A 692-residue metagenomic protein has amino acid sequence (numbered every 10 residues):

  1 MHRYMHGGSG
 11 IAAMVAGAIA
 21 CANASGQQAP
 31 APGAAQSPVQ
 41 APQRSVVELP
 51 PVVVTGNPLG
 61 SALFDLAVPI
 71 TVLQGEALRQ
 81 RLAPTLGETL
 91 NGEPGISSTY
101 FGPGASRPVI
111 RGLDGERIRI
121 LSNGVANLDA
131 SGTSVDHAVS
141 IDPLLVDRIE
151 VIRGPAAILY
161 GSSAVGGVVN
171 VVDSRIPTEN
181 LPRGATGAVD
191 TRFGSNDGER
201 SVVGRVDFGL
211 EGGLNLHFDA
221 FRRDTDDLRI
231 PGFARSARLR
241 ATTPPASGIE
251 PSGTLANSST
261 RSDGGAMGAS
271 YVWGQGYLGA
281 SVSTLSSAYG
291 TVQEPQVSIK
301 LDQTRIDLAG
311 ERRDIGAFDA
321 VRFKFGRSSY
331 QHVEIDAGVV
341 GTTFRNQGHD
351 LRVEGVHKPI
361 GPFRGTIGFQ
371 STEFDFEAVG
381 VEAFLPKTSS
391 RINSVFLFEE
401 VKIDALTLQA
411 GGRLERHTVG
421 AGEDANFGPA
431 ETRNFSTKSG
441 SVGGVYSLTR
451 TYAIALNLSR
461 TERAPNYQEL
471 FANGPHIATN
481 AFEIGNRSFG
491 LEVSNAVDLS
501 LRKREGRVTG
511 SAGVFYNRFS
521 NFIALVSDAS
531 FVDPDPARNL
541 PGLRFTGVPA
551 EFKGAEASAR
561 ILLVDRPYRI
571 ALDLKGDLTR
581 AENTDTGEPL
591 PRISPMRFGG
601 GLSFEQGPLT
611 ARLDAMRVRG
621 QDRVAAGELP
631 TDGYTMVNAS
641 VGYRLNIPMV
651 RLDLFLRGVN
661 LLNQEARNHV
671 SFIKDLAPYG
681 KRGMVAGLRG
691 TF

Functional and structural regions predicted by a protein language model:
A35, F363-G365, L406-L408, T509-S511 (+2 more regions): Gram-negative outer-membrane beta-barrel transporters
P38-N180, G198, L499, F672: Acidic, small-polar-rich N-terminal luminal/periplasmic segments of exported/outer-membrane proteins
G187-D190, G194-S201, R205-L301: Periplasmic-side early beta-strands and strand-to-turn transitions of outer-membrane beta-barrels
T191-D197, R222-D226, W273-Q275, T284-A288 (+15 more regions): Transmembrane beta-strands of outer-membrane beta-barrel pores
A256-S262, Q275-V321, R327-G348, V381-A383 (+2 more regions): Flexible loop and strand-edge segments within Gram-negative outer membrane beta-barrel domains
N257-S258, G348-G355, S394-F396, I484-G490 (+5 more regions): Outer membrane beta-barrel strand-and-loop segments of large Gram-negative receptors, especially TonB-dependent
Y271, S281, P362-R364, P386-R518 (+2 more regions): Structural signature of Gram-negative outer-membrane beta-barrels, strongest in the C-terminal barrel of TonB-dependent
E462, R518-N521, L525, R623 (+1 more regions): C-terminal beta-signal and adjacent terminal beta-strands/loops of Gram-negative outer-membrane beta-barrel proteins
